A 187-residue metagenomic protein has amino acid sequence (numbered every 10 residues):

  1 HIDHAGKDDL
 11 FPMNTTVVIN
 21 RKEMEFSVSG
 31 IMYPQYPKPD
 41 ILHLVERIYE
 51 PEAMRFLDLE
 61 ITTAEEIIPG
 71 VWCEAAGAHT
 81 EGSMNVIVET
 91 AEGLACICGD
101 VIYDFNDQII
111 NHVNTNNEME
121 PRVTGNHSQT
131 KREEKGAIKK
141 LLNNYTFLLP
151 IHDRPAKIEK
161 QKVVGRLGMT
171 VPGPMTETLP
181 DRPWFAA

Functional and structural regions predicted by a protein language model:
H1-H4, H79, S83, H152: Histidine-centered divalent metal-coordination motifs
H1-M13: Di-metal (Zn2+ and/or Mg2+/Mn2+) metal-binding site signature of metallo-dependent hydrolases with the MBL/beta-CASP
H4-K7, F26-V28, M84, F105 (+1 more regions): Short catalytic/ligand-binding loop motif for oxyanion handling, primarily in non-cytosolic enzymes, centered on
N14-T15, Y145: Short, well-ordered alpha-helix to beta-strand connector turns
T15-R21, I97-G99: Short hydrophobic/aromatic-enriched beta-strand-loop microsegments
R21-A75, R122-T146, G173-A187: Metallo-beta-lactamase
E50-I109: Catalytic core of the metallo-beta-lactamase
E92-A187: Cap/insert and terminal regions of metallo-dependent hydrolase folds
